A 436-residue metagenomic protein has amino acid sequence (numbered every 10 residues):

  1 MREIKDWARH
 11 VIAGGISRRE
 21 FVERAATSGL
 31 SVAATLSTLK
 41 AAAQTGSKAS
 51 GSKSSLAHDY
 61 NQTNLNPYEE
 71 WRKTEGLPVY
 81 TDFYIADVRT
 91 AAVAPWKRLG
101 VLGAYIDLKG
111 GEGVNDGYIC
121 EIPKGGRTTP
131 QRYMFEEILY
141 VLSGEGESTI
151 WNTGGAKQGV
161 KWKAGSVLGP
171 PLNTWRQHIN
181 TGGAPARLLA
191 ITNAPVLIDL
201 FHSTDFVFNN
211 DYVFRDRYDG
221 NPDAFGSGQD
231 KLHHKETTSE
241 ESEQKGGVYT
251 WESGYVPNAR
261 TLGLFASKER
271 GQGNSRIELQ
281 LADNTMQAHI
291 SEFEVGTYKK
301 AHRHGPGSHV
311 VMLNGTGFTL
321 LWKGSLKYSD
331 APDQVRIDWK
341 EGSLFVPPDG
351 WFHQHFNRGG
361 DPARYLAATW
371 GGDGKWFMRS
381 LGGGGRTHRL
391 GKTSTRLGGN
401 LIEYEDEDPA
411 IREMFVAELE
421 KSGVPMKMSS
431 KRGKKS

Functional and structural regions predicted by a protein language model:
M1-E20: N-terminal secretory signal peptides
E20-A42: N-terminal export signals
S47-G113, S203-H289, L401-S436: A short, N-terminal "cap"/entry segment at the start of jelly-roll beta-barrel domains of the cupin/DSBH fold
Y118-Y133, H289-H304: Conserved short histidine dyad/triad with adjacent acidic residue
R127, R132, E136-A164, H309-K340: A short beta-strand-loop-beta hairpin characteristic of the jelly-roll/cupin
I138-Y140, G169, A184-H202, V310-V311 (+1 more regions): A short hydrophobic beta-strand segment most commonly corresponding to one strand of the jelly-roll/cupin
K161-T181, N193, I337-G359, T369-W370: Conserved metal-binding segment of the jelly-roll/cupin
K323, Y328-D330, R336, F356-R358 (+1 more regions): C-terminal flanking tails of non-heme Fe-dependent oxygenases
